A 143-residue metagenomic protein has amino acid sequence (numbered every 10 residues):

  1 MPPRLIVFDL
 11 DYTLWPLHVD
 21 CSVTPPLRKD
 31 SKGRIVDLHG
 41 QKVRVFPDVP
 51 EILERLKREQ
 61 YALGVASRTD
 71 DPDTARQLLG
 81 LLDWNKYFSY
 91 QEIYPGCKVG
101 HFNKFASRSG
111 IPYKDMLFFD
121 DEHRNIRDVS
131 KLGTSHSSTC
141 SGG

Functional and structural regions predicted by a protein language model:
M1, P112-Y113: Short helix-loop-beta connector
M1-G96: Alpha-helical substrate-recognition element adjacent to the catalytic core
Y12, F102, F118-F119: Structural signal for hydrophobic/aromatic residues that build the beta-strand cores of folded beta-sheet domains
P50-R58, A106, I126, S130: Surface-exposed amphipathic alpha-helices with a cationic face
A75-L79, F102, V129: Hydrophobic packing residues within well-ordered alpha-helices of enzyme cores
G80-W84, R108-G110, V129-S135: Short, surface-exposed basic-aromatic patches at helix termini and helix-loop junctions that form
G96-R108: Short loop-to-alpha-helix "cap/lid" segments that border enzyme active sites across diverse enzyme classes
Y113-G143: Acidic, Mg2+-coordinating phosphoryl-transfer loop and its flanking beta/alpha structural elements, shared across
